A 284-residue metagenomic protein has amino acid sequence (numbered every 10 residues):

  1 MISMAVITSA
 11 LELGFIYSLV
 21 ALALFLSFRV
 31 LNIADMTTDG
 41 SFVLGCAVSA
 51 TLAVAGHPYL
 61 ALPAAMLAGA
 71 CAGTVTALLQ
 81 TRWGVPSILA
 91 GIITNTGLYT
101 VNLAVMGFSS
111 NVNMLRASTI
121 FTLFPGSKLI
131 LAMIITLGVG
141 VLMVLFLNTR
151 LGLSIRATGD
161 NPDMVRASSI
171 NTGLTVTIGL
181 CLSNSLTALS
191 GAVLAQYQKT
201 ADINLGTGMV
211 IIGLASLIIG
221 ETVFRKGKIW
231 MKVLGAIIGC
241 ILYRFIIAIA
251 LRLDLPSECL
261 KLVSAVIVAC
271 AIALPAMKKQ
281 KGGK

Functional and structural regions predicted by a protein language model:
A5-H57, L78-W83, I218-R225, V266: Single transmembrane alpha-helix segments in multi-pass membrane proteins
F15, G40, Y59-L67, L89 (+5 more regions): Hydrophobic alpha-helical transmembrane segments
L24, H57-T96, V101, L137-G140 (+2 more regions): Alpha-helical transmembrane segments within multi-pass membrane transporters and channels
S27-G45, L79-I93, S154, I178 (+3 more regions): Short, non-helical or kinked segments that cap or interrupt transmembrane helices
S87, G91-N148, T177-I178, A201-I203 (+2 more regions): Transmembrane helix-bundle core of multi-pass membrane transporters and related energy-transducing complexes
S127-L205, V210: Helix-loop-helix "hairpin" substructures at the membrane interface of multi-pass membrane proteins
D160-A167, N171-L174, G227, I246-K284: Cytosolic-side transmembrane-helix boundaries in multi-pass membrane proteins
T187, G191, Y197-L262: Transmembrane alpha-helical segments in multi-pass inner-membrane proteins
